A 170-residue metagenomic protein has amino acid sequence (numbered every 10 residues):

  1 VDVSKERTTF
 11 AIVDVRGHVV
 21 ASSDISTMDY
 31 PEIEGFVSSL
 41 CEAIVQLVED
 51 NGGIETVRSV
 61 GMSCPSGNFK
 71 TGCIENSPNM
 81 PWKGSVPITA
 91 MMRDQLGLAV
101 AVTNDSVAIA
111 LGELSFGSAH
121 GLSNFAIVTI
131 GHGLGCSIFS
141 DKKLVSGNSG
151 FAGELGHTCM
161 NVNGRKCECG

Functional and structural regions predicted by a protein language model:
V1-S22, I127-S140: Gly/Thr-rich phosphate-binding beta-strand-loop-beta motif of the actin/hexokinase/Hsp70
V3, R7, V15, D105-S106 (+2 more regions): Generic detector of well-ordered alpha-helical packing
K5, T27, C64, T129 (+1 more regions): Residues that line or immediately flank small-molecule/substrate-binding pockets and catalytic motifs
V13, I25, M80, G150-F151: Residue-level structural signal for beta-strand termini and adjacent loop
G17-H18, G72-C73, K142, G150: Detector for glycine-centered tight turns/loop "hinges" at secondary-structure junctions
V19-N124: Glycine-rich phosphate-binding loop and adjoining helix at the ATP-binding site of ATP-dependent phosphoryl-transfer
G121-G170: Glycine-rich phosphate-binding loop of actin/hexokinase-like ATP-binding domains
